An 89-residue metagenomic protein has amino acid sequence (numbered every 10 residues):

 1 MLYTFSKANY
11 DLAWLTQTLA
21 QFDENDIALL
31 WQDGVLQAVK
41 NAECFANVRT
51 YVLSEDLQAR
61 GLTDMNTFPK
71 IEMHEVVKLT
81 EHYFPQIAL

Functional and structural regions predicted by a protein language model:
M1-L2, L89: Absolute protein N-terminus
L2-W14: Short, glycine-rich nucleotide/cofactor-binding loops
A13-Q21, S54: Short, charged N-terminal beta->alpha structural module
Q17, V35-V39, E75: A short, acidic, amphipathic alpha-helical segment used as a generic capping/interface helix at domain edges
A20-E24, A42-N47: Short, conserved loop/helix-junction motifs that constitute active-site signature segments in enzyme catalytic cores
I27-D33, R49-D56: Short internal beta-strands
V35-A46, L62: N-terminal beta-loop-helix "entrance" segment that forms/cooperates in small-molecule cofactor or anionic ligand
R60-L89: C-terminal structural segments of small proteins and small subunits
